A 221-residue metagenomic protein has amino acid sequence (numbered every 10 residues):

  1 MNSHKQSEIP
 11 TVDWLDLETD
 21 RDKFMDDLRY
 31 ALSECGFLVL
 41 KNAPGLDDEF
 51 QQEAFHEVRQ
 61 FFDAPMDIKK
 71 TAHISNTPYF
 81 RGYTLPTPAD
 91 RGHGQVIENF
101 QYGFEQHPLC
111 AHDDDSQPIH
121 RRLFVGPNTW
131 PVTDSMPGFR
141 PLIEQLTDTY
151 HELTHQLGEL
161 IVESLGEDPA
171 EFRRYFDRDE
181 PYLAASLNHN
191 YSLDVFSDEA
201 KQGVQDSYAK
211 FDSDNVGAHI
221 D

Functional and structural regions predicted by a protein language model:
M1-D221: Peripheral, non-catalytic segments flanking oxidoreductase cores
